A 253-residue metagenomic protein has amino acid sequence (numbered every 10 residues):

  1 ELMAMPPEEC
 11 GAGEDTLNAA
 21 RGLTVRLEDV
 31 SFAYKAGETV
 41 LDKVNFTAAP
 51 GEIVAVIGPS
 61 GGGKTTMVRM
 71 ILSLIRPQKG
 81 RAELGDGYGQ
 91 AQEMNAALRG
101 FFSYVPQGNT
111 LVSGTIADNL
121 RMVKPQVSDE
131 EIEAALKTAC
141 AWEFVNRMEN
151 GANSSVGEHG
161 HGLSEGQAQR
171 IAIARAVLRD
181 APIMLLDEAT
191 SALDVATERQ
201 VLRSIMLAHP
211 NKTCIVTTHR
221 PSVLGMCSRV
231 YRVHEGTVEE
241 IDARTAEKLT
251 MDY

Functional and structural regions predicted by a protein language model:
E1-A36, R76-K79, V127-A135, T213: ABC transporter TMD-NBD coupling linker
M5, R81-E83, G87, A117-E158 (+2 more regions): ABC ATPase nucleotide-binding domain helical subdomain, centered on the C-loop/LSGGQ "ABC signature"
L27-V30, G37-A49, V54, G80 (+1 more regions): Conserved beta-strand
I57-P59: The feature captures the beta-strand-to-loop junction immediately N-terminal to the Walker
G62: ATP-binding Walker
T66, S103, G108, I116-N119 (+2 more regions): ABC-family ATPase nucleotide-binding domain "signature/switch" substructure
L72: Helix-to-loop junction immediately C-terminal to a conserved catalytic motif
R76-G100: ABC ATPase NBD Q-loop/coupling interface
